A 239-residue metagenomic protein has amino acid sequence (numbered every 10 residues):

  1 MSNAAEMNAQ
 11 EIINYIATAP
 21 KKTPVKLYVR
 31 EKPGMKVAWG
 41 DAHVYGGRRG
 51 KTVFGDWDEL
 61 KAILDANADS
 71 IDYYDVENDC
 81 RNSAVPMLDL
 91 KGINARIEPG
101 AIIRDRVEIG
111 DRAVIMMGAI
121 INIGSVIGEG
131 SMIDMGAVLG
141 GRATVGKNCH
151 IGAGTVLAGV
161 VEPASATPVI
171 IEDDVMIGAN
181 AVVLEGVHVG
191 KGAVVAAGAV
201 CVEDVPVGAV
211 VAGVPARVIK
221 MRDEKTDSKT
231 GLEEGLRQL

Functional and structural regions predicted by a protein language model:
M1-I93, K229-L239: Terminal amphipathic alpha-helical/low-complexity segments used for targeting or macromolecular assembly
E6, E11, E31, E59 (+9 more regions): Glutamate identity and glutamate-enriched acidic tracts
I63, V160, M221: Residues that scaffold the ATP/ADP-binding catalytic core of kinase and kinase-like folds
L90-A212, A216-V218: Structural signal for interior beta-strand "rungs" in well-ordered beta-sheet cores of soluble enzyme domains
C149, S228-K229: Glycine-rich, phosphate-binding/catalytic loops in enzymes
P163, K225-D227: Short, flexible helix-coil linker/hinge segments at the edges of structured domains or between repeats
V218-K225, Q238-L239: Generic detector of multi-pass transmembrane helix bundles and their immediately adjacent loops in polytopic membrane
